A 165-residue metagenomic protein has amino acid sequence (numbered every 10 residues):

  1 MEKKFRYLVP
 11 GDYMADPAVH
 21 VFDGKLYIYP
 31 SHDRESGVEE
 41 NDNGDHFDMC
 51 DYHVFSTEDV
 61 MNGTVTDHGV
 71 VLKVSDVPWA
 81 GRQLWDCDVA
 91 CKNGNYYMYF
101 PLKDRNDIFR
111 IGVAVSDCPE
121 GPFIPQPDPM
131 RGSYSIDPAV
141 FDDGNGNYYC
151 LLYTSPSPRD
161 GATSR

Functional and structural regions predicted by a protein language model:
E2-P10, N62-V77, A114-S133: Blade-edge beta-strand/turn elements of extracellular beta-propeller and related beta-sheet repeat scaffolds
V9-S36: Beta-strand-rich domains and repeat architectures in extracellular enzymes and scaffolds, especially beta-propellers
A15-A18, Q83-D88, I136-A139: Beta-propeller and closely related beta-sheet repeat lectin domains
V21-D23, C91-G94, D142-N145: Residue-level detector of Asp-centered blade-edge/turn motifs that repeat once per structural unit in beta-propeller
K25-I28, N95-Y97, N147-Y149: Entry beta-strands of beta-propeller and related beta-repeat scaffolds
P30-T66: Beta-propeller domains
H53, T64-K92: Blade-loop segments of beta-propeller domains
Y153-P158: Conserved small/polar residues in nucleotide/adenosyl-binding loops
